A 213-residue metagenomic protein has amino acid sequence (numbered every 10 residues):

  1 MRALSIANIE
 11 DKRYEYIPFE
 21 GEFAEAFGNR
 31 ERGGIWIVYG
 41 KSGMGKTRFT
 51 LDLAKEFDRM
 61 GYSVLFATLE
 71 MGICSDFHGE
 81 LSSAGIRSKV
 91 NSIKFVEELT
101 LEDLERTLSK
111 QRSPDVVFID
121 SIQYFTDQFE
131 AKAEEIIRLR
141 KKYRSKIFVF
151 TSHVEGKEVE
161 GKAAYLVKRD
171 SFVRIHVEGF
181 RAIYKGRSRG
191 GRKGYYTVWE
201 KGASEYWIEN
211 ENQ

Functional and structural regions predicted by a protein language model:
M1-R13: Charged, amphipathic alpha-helical linker segments immediately N-terminal to NTP-binding catalytic cores
Y14-R30: Pre-Walker A adenine-sensing motif
N29-R30, E56-M60, S88, S109-R112 (+2 more regions): Conserved catalytic network of the ASCE P-loop NTPase/AAA+ motor domain
R32-D103: Conserved P-loop
M44, G72-I73, I122-F129, E155-E158: Short acidic, S/G/P-rich loop/turn micro-motifs used as interaction or catalytic elements
I73, T100, K132-E135, A163 (+1 more regions): Helical mechanochemical/support elements of P-loop NTPase systems and associated helical scaffolds
F95-T151: Phosphate-binding/switch loop-helix module in NTP-utilizing enzymes
K142-Q213: Phosphate-binding/switch region of NTP-binding enzymes
